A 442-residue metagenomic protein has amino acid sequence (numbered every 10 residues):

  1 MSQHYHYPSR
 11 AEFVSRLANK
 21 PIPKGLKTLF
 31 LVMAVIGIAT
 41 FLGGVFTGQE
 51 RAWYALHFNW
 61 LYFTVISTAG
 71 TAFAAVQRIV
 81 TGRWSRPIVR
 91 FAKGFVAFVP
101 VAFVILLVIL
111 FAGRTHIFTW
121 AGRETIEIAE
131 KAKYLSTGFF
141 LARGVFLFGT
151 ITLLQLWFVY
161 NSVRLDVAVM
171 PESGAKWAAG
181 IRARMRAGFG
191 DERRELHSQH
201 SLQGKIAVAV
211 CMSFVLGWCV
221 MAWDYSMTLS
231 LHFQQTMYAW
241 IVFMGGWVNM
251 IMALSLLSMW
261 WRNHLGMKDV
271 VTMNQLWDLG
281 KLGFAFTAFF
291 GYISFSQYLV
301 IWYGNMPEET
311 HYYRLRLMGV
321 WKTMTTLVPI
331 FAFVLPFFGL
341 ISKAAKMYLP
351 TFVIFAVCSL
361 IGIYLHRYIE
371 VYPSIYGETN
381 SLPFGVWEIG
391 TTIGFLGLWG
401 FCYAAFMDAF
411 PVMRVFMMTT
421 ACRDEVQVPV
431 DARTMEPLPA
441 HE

Functional and structural regions predicted by a protein language model:
S2-A69, C422-E442: N-terminal regions that are enriched for targeting/export leaders and immediately downstream pro/stem segments
E12-S15, A332-F338: Hydrophobic, membrane-inserted alpha-helices
K20-G43, K131, T137-L327, M417-R423 (+2 more regions): Long, contiguous internal "core" modules enriched in hydrophobic/ aromatic residues
G44-H57, V76-V89, W157-M170, L229-L231 (+5 more regions): Juxtamembrane/interface segments at transmembrane-helix termini
E50-W53, H57-G188, V210: Transmembrane-helix bundle segments that line or gate the permeation/cavity pathway in multi-pass membrane proteins
I66-A74, V104-I105, G144-L156, M244-M259 (+2 more regions): Hydrophobic cores of alpha-helical transmembrane segments in multi-pass inner/ER membrane proteins, independent
T236-V242, E308-P329, Y348, G377-Y403: Membrane-interface transmembrane-helix boundary segments in multi-pass integral membrane proteins
P350-I361: Central hydrophobic cores of alpha-helical transmembrane segments in multi-pass integral membrane proteins
